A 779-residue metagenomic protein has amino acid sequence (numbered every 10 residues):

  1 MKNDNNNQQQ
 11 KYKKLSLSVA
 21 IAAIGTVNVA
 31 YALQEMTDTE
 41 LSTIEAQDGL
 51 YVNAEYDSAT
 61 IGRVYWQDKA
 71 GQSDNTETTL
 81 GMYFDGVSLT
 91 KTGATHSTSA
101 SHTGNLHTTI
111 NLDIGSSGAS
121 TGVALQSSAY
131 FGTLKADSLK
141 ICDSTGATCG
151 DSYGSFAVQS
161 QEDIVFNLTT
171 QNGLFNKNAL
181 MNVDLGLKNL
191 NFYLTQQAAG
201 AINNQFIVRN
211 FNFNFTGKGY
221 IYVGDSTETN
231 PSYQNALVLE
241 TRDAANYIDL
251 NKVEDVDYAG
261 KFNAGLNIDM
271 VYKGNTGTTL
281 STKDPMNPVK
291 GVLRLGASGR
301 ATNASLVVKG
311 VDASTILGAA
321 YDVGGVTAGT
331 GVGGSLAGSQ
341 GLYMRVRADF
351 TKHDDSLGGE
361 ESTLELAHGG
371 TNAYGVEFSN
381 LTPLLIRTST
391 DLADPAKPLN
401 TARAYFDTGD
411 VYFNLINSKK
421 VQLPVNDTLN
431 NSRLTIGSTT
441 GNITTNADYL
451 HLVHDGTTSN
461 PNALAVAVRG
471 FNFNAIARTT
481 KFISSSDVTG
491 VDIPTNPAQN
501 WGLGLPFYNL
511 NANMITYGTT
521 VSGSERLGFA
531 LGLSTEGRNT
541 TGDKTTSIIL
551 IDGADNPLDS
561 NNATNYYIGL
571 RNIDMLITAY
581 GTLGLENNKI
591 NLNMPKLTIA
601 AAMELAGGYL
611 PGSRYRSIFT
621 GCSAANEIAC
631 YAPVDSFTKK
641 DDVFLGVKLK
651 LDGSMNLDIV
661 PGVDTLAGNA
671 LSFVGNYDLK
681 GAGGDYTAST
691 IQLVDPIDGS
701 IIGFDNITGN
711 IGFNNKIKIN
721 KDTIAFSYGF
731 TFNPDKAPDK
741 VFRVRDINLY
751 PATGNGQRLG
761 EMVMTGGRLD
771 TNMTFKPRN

Functional and structural regions predicted by a protein language model:
M1-E35, I44: Gram-negative bacterial Sec-dependent N-terminal signal peptides
T37-T39: General structural concept
T43, D48-N779: N-terminal low-complexity, acidic/Ser/Thr/Gly/Pro-rich segments that act as secretory/membrane-targeting modules
